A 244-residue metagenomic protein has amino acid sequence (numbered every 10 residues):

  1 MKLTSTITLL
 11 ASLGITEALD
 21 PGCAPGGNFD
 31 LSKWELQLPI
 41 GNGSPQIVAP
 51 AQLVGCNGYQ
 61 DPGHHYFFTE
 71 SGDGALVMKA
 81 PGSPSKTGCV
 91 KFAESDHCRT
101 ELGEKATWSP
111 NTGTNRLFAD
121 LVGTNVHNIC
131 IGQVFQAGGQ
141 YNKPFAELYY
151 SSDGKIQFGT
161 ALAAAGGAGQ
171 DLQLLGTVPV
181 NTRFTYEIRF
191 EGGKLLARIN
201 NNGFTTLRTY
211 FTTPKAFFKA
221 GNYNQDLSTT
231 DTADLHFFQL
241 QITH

Functional and structural regions predicted by a protein language model:
M1-A18: Fungal secretory targeting signals
L13-K86: N-terminal leader/capping segments at the start of a protein or of a new domain
P21-G43, T114-R116, N128-I129, T209-H244: Ligand-recognition surfaces built from glycine- and aromatic
G55-I156: Secretory/extracellular carbohydrate-interaction modules and structurally similar beta-sandwich "look-alikes"
G82-F92, G139-P144, A163-Q170, Q225-D234: Short, surface-exposed beta-strand/loop "edge" segments at domain boundaries and coil↔beta transitions
L117-A119, T182-F190, L195-A197: Short tryptophan-centered beta-strand motifs in secreted/extracellular beta-sheet-rich domains of glycan-recognition
F158-T185: Short, aromatic/His-centered strand-loop micro-motif at the edge of beta-sheets
R198-G203: Short strand-turn-strand beta-turns centered on an Asx-Gly dipeptide
